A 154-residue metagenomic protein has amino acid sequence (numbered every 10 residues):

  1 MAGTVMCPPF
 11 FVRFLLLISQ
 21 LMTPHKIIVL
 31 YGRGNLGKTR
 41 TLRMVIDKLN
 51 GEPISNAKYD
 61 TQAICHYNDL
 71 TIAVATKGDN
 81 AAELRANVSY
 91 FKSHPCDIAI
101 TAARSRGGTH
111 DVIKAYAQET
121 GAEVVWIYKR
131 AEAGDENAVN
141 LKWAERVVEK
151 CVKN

Functional and structural regions predicted by a protein language model:
A2-G3: Targeting/processing segments of secretory and organellar proteins
F10-F14: Aromatic (phenylalanine/tyrosine) cluster motif
S19-H25: Phosphate-binding P-loop
H25-V29, D97-I100: Residue-level preference for the first positions of well-ordered beta-strands
I28-V45: Glycine-rich phosphate-binding P-loop
I54, K58-Y59, I64-R106, H110: Conserved nucleotide-sensing/catalytic segment adjacent to the nucleotide-binding pocket in NTP-handling enzymes
A102-N154: Replace "adjacent to P-loop NTPase cores in ATP/GTP-dependent enzymes" with "adjacent to NTP-binding cores
